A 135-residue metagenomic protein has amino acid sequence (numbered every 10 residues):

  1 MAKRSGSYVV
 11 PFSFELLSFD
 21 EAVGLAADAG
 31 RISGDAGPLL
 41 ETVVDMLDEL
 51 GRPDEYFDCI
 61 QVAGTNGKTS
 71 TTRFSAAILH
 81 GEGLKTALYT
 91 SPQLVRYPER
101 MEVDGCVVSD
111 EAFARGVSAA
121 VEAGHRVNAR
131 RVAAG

Functional and structural regions predicted by a protein language model:
M1-G64, T71-E82, Y89, A129-V132: Short functional linear segments
L40, D45-E55, G81-G135: ATP-dependent carboxylate-amine ligase catalytic core
K68-T72, V95-P98: Short active-site-adjacent helix-start/loop capping segments
